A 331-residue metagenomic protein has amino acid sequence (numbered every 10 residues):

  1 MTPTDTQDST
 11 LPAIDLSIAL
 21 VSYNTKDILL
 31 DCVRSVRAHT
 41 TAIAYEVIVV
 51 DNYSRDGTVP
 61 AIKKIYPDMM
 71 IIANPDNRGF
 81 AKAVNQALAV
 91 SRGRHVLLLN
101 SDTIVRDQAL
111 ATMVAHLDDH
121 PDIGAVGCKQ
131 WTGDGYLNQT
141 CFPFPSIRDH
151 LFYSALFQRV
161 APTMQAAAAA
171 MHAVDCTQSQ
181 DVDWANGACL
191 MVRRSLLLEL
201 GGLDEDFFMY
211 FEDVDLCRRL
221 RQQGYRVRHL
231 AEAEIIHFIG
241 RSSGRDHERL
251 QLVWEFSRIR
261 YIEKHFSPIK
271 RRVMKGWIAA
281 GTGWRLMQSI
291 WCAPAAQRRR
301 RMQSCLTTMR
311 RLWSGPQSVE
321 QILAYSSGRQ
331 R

Functional and structural regions predicted by a protein language model:
A19, W131, Q222-R300: Active-site-adjacent helix/loop segment of glycosyltransferases that harbors family-specific signature motifs
R34-A44: Short, acidic, metal-binding catalytic loop of nucleotide-sugar glycosyltransferases
S35, D51-P60, D76, R106: A conserved acidic beta->alpha catalytic loop
V59-V90: Conserved donor nucleotide-binding strand/loop of the catalytic core
V96: Short aromatic/hydrophobic "clamp" motif used to bind/position activated sugar donors
I104-C141: Conserved donor NDP-sugar-binding/catalytic core segment of glycosyltransferases
P145-V182: Short, flexible, basic/aromatic active-site loop/helix in glycosyltransferases
D175-Q178, D183-G202, D206-E234: A short, conserved alpha-helix in the catalytic core of glycosyltransferases
